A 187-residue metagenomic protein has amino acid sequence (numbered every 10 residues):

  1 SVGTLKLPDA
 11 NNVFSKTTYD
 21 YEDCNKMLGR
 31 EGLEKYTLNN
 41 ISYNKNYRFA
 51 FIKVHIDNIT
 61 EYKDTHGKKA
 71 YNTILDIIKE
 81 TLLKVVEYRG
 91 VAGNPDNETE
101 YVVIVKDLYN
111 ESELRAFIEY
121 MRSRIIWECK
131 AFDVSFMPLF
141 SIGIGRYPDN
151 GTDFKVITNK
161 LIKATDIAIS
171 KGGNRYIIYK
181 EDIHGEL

Functional and structural regions predicted by a protein language model:
V2-D23, R30-E31, Y43, P148 (+1 more regions): C-di-GMP signaling machinery
T17-A50, D57-L83, G93-E98, V102 (+3 more regions): Conserved long alpha-helical elements within nucleotide-processing catalytic cores of c-di-GMP signaling and class III
I41-N44, I125, C129, G172: A general structural signal marking secondary-structure boundaries and capping sites
A50, D96-K106, F132-D166, N174-E181: A short glycine-enriched loop-to-beta-strand structural element that forms part of the catalytic core of nucleotide
K84-R89, R122-S135, I167: Short catalytic/binding micro-motifs of nucleotide second-messenger systems
